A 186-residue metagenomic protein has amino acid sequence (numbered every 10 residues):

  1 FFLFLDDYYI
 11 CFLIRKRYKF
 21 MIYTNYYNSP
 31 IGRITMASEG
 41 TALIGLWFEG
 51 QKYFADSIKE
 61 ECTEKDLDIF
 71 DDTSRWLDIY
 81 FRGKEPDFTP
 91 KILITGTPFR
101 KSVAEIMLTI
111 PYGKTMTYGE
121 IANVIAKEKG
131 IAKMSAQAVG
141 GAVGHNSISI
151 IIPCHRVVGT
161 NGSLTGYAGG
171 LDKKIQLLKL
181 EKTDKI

Functional and structural regions predicted by a protein language model:
F1-Y9: Extreme N-terminal basic, low-complexity initiation segments that serve as generic localization/processing leaders
Y9-I10, R15-G130, M134, L180-I186: Basic nucleic-acid-binding alpha-helical/helix-turn surface characteristic of O6-alkylguanine DNA
F54-S57, V158, L171: Short glycine/proline- and charge-enriched loop/turn segments that cap or connect secondary-structure elements
I125-E128, N146, L171: The DNA-recognition helices of helix-turn-helix-type DNA-binding domains
G130-I148: Regulatory, non-catalytic segments
I150-V157: Short Lys/Arg-enriched helix C-cap and helix-to-coil transition segments that create basic nucleic-acid-contact patches
T160-I186: …primarily DNA-binding HTH/wHTH and HhH modules…
